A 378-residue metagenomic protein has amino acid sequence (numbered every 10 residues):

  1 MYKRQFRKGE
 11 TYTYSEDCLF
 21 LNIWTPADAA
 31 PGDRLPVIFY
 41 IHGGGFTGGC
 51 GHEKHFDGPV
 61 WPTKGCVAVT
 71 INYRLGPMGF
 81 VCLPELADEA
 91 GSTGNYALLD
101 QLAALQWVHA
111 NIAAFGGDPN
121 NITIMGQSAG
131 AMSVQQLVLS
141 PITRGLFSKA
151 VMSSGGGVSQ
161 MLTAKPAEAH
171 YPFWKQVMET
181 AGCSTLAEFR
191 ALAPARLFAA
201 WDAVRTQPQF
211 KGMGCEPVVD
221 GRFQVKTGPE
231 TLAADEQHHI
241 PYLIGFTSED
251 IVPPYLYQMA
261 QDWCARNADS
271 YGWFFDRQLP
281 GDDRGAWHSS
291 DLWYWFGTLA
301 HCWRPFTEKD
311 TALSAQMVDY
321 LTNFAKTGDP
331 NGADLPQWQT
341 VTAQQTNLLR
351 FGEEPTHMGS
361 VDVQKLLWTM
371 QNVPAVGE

Functional and structural regions predicted by a protein language model:
M1-Q5: Conserved small/polar residues in nucleotide/adenosyl-binding loops
F6-C183, T231-P253, W263-A268: Serine-hydrolase-like catalytic core of hydrolytic proteins
W61, L139-T143, G281-W287, T340-T342: Short glycine-biased active-site loop of nucleotidyltransferases that positions the nucleotide triphosphate and helps
R74-P77, M125-A129, W273-D282, P336-T342: Short, solvent-exposed turn/loop segments enriched in Gly/Ser/Thr/Pro and often Arg
A103-A113, V318-P330, P336: K/E-rich alpha-helical interaction surfaces of small helical-bundle regulatory domains
K149, G157-A164, T180, S184-T311 (+3 more regions): Substrate-gating cap/lid region and adjacent catalytic-acid/histidine neighborhood within extracellular/lumenal
A260, N331-G359: Mature extracytoplasmic/periplasmic domains
E354-E378: Tryptophan-rich aromatic "cage" segments
